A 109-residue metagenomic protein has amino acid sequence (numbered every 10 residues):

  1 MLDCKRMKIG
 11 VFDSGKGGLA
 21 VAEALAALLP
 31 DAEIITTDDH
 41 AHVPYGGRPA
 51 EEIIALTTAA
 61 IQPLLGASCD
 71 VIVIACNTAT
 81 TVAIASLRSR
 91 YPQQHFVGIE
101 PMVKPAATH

Functional and structural regions predicted by a protein language model:
L2-H109: Non-catalytic structural scaffold of enzyme domains
